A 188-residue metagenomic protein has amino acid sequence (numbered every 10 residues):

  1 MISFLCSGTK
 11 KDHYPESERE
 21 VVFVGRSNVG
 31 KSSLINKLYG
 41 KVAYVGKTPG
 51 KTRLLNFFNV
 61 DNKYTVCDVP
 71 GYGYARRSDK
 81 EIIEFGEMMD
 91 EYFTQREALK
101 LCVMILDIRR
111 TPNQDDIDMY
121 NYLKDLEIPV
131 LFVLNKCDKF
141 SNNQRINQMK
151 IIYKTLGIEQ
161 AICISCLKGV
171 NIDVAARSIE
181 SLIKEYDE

Functional and structural regions predicted by a protein language model:
M1-R76: Conserved G1/Walker A P-loop phosphate-binding module
I2-D12, K139-E188: Canonical P-loop GTPase G-domain recognition
E18-R19, K37-L38, D79-I82, I117-N121 (+2 more regions): Short, glycine/charged-enriched secondary-structure capping and boundary segments
V24, L106, I164-S165: Surface-exposed loop and edge beta-strand positions of immunoglobulin-like domains
N28-V29, S33, N56-N59, K63 (+3 more regions): Structured catalytic cores of enzymes that bind and process phosphorylated ligands/cofactors
P49-N56, P70-K100, I108-N121: Switch II of P-loop NTPase G domains
K51, Y64, G71-Y74, R109-T111 (+2 more regions): Conserved nucleotide-binding/hydrolysis micro-motifs of P-loop NTPases
E91-E159: Conserved C-terminal guanine-recognition region of P-loop GTPase G domains, centered on the G4
